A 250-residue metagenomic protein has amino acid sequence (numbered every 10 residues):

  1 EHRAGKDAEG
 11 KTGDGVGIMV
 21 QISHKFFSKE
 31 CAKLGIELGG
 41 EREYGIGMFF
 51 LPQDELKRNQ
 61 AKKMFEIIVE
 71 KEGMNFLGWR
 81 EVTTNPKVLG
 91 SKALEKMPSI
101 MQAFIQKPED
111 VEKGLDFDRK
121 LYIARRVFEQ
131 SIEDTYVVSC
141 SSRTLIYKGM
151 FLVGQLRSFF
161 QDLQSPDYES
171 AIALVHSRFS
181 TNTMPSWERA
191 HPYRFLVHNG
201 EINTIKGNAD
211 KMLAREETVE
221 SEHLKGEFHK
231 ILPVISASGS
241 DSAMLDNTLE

Functional and structural regions predicted by a protein language model:
E1-E250: Conserved short alpha-helical segments that host acidic/polar catalytic motifs at enzyme active sites
